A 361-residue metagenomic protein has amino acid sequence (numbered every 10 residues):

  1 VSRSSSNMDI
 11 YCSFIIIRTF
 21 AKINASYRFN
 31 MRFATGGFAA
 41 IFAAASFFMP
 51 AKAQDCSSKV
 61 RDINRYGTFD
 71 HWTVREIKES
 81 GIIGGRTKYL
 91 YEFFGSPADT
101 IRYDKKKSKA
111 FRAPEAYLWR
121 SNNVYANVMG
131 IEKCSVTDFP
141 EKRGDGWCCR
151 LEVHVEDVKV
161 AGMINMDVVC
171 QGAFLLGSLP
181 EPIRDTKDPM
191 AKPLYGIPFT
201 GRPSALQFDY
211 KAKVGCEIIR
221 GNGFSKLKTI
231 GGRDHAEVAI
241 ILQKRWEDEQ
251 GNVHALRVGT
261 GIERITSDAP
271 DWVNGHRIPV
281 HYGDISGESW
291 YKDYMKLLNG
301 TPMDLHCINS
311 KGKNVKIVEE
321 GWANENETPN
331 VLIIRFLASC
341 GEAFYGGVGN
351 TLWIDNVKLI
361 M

Functional and structural regions predicted by a protein language model:
V1, Y11-V60: Bacterial Sec-dependent N-terminal signal peptides
S2-S6: Low-acidity, Ser/Thr- and Arg-rich intrinsically disordered low-complexity segments
Q54-P203, Q207, G231-D284, W290-I360: Aromatic (Trp/Tyr/Phe) and Gly/Pro-enriched flexible surface segments
A212-I219, I230-R233: Extended, low-complexity, turn-rich repeat/linker tracts enriched in Gly/Pro/Ser/Thr and Asp/Glu that occur
I218-G223, G251-V253: A short secondary-structure junction signal
F224-K228: Short, conserved, GDST-rich strand-edge loop motifs in beta-rich repeat architectures
